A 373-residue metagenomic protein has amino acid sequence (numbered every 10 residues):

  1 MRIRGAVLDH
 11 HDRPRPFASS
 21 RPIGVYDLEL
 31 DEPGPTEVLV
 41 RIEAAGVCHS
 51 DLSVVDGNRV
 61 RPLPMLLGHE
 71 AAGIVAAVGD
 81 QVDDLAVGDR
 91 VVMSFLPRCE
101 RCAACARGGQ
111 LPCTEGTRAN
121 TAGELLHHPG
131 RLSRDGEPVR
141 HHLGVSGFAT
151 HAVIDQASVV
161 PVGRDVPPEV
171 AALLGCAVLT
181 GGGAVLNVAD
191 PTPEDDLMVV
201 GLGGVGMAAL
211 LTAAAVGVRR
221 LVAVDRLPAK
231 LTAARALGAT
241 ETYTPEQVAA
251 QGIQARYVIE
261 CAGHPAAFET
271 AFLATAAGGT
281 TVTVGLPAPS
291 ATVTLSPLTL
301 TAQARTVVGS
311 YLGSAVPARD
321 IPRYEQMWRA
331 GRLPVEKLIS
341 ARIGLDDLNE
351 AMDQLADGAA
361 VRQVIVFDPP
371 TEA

Functional and structural regions predicted by a protein language model:
M1, E269-F272, A318-A373: C-terminal hydrophobic helical "lid"/dimerization subdomain of Rossmann-like NAD(P)H-dependent oxidoreductases
M1-A72, A77, S146, T150-I154 (+1 more regions): Short N-terminal strand-loop motif that marks the start of NAD(P)H/FAD-dependent oxidoreductase cofactor-binding domains
R4, D196, R219-R220, T280 (+1 more regions): Residues at the starts of beta-strands that form the adenosine-phosphate
L30-A45, V55-A106, L111, A119 (+1 more regions): Glycine-rich beta-strand-centered segment in the early N-terminal region that forms part of a ligand/cofactor-binding
G88, E194, Q254-R256, V335 (+1 more regions): Local beta-strand N-terminus motif with an aromatic residue
R90, T150-H151, A157-Q247: Mid-domain Rossmann-like dinucleotide-binding core that forms the NAD(H)/NADP(H) cofactor-binding site
F95-A157: Cysteine-cluster motifs in flexible loop/terminal segments that predominantly coordinate metals
A189-P193, P228-T306, E372-A373: Glycine-rich cofactor phosphate-binding loops and adjacent beta1-alpha1 units of small-molecule cofactor enzyme domains
